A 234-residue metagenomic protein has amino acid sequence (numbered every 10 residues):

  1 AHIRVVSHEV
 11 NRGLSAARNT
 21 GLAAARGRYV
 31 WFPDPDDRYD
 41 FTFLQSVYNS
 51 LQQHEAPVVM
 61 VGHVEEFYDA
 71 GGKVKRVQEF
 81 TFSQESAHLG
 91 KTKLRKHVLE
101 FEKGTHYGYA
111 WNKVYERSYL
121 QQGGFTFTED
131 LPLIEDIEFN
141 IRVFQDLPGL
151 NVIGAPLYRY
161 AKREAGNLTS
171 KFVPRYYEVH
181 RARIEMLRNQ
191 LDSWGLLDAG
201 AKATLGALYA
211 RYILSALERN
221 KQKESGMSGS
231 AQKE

Functional and structural regions predicted by a protein language model:
A1-S7: Acidic donor-binding segment of Leloir-type glycosyltransferases
H8-A25, P35: Glycine-rich, basic loop-to-helix element that forms the pyrophosphate-binding segment of sugar-nucleotide handling
L14, P35-I153, Y158-Y177: Donor-binding/catalytic cores of nucleotide-activated saccharide and glycerol-phosphate transferases/polymerases
A16, A110-W111, K221, A231: Generic N-terminal leader/processing signal
T20, S46-S50, M186-S193: A generic secondary-structure signal
A25-R26, Q52: Residues immediately N-terminal to the Walker A/P-loop in ABC ATPase nucleotide-binding domains
V30: Short aromatic/hydrophobic "clamp" motif used to bind/position activated sugar donors
R159-E234: C-terminal subregions of glycosyltransferases and related glycan-biosynthesis enzymes
